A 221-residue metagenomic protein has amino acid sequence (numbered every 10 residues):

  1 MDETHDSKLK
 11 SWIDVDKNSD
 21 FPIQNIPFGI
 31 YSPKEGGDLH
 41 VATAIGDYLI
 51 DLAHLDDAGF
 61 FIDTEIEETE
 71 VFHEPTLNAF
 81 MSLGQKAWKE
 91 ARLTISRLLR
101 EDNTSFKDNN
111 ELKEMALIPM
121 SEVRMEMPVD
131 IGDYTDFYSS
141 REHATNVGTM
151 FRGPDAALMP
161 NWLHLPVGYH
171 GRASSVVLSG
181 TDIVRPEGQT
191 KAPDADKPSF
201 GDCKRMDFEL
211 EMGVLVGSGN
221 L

Functional and structural regions predicted by a protein language model:
E3-T4, K8-P33, A44, I50-L221: Active-site microenvironments in enzyme catalytic cores
G36-D38: Glycine-rich N-terminal segment of FAD-binding domains in flavoprotein oxidoreductases, spanning the beta-loop-helix
